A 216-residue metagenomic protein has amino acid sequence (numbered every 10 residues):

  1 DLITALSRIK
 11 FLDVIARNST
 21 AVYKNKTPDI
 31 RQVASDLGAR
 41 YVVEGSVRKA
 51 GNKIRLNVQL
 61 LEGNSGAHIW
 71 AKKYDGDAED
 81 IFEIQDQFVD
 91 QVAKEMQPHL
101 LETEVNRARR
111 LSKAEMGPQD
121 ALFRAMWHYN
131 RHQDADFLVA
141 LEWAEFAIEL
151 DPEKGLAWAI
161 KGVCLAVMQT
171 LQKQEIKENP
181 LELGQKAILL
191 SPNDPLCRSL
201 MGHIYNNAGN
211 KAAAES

Functional and structural regions predicted by a protein language model:
D1-V139: Catalytic-center loop of serine/cysteine hydrolases
D136-E142, T170-K186, N207-S216: Structural signature of tandem alpha-helical TPR/SEL1-like repeats, specifically the intra-repeat loop/turn
